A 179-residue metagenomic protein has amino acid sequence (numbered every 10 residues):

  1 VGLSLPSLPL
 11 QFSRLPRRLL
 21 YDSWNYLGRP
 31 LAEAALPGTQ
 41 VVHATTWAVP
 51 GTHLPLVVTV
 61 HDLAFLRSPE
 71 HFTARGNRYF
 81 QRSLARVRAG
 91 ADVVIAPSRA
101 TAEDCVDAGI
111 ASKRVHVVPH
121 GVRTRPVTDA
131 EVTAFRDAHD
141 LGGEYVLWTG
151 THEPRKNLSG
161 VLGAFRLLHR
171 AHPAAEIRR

Functional and structural regions predicted by a protein language model:
V1-R179: Carbohydrate transferase catalytic cores enriched for Leloir-type hexosyltransferases
